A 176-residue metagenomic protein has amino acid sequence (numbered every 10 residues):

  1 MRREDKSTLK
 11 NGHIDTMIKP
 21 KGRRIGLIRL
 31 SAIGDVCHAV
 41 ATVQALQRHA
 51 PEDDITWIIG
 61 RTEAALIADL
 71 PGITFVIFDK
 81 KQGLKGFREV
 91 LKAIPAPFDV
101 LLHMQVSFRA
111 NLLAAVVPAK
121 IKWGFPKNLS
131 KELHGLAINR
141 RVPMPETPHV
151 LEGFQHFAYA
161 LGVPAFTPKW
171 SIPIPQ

Functional and structural regions predicted by a protein language model:
M1-Q176: Catalytic machinery of carbohydrate-active enzymes, primarily nucleotide-sugar-dependent glycosyltransferases
